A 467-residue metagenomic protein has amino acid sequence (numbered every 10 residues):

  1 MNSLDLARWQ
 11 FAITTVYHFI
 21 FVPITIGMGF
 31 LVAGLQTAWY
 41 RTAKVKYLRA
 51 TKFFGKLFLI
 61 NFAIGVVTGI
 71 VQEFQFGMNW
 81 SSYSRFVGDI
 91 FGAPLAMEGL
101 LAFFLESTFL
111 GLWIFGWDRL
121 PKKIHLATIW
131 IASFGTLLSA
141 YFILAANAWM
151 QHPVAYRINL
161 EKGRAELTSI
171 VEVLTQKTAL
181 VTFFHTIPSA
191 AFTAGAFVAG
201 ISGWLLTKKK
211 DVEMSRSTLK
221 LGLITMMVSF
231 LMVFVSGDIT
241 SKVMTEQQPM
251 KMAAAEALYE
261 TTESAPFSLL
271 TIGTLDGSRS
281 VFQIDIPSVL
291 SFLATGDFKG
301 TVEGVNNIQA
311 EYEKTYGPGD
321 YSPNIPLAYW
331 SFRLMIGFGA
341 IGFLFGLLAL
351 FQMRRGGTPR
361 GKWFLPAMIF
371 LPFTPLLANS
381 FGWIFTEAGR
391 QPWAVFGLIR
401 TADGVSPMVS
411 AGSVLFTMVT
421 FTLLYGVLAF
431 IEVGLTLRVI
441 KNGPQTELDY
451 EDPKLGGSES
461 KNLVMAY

Functional and structural regions predicted by a protein language model:
M1-Y467: Polytopic transmembrane helical bundles with strong interfacial aromatic enrichment
